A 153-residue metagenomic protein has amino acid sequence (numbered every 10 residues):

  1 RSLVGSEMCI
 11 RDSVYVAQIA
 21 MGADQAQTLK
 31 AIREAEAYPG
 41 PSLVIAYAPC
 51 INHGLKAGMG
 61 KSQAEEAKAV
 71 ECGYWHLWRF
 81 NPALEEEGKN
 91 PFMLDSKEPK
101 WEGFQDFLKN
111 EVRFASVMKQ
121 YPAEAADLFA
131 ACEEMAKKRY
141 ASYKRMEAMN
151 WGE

Functional and structural regions predicted by a protein language model:
S2-I10: Short, small-residue-biased leader/transition segments that mark boundaries at the very start of proteins
R11-S13, N110: Gly-rich Lys/Arg/Thr-decorated short loops/hinges at beta-loop-alpha junctions or inter-strand turns that position
V14-A20: Short catalytic-loop micro-motif centered on adjacent basic/acidic residues
M21-L29: Active-site glycine- and acidic-residue-rich loops that bind and position anionic ligands or nucleotide-like cofactors
K30-E124, A131, A141-M146: Glycine/aspartate-rich loop-and-adjacent alpha/beta segment that forms the canonical ThDP
C132-A136: Short amphipathic alpha-helical coiled-coil/interface segments
W151-G152: Intrinsic disorder at enzyme termini
